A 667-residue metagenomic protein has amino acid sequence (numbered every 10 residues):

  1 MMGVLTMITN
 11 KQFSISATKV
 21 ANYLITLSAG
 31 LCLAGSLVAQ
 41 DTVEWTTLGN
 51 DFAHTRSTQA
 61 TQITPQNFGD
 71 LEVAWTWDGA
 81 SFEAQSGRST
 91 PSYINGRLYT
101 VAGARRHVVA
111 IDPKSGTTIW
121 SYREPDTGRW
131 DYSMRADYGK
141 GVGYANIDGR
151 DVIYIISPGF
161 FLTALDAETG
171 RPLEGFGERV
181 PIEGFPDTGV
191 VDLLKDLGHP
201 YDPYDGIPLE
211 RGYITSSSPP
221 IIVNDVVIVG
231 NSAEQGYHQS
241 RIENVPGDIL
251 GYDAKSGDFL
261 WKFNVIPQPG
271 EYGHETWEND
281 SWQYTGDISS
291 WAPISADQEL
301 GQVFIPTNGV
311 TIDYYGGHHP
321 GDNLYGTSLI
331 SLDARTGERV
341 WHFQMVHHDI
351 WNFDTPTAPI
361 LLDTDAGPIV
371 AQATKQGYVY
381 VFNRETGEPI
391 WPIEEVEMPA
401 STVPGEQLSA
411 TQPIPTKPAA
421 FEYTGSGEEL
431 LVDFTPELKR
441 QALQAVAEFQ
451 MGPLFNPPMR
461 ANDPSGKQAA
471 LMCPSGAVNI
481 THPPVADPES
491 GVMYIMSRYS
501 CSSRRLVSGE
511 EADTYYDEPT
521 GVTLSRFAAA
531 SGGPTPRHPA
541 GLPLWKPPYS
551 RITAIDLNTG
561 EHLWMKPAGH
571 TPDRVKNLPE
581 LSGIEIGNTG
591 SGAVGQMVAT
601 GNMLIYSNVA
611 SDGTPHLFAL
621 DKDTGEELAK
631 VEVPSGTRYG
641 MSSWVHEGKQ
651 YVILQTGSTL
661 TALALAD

Functional and structural regions predicted by a protein language model:
M1-A21: N-terminal secretory signal peptides that target proteins for export/translocation
K19-S36: Bacterial N-terminal signal peptides
Q40-A80: Mature N-terminal segment immediately following signal peptide/propeptide cleavage in secreted/periplasmic
E44-G49, A84-H107, S133-F161, G212-R241 (+11 more regions): Repeat-blade elements of multi-bladed beta-propeller folds
F52-T58, S81-S86, V108-V109, D313-Y314 (+1 more regions): Short, solvent-exposed loop/turn elements at domain surfaces
T55-I63, F160-F161, G321, P539-P547: Short aromatic-glycine motifs in intrinsically disordered, low-complexity regions
Q66-A80, V108-Y132, D148, L162-E210 (+9 more regions): Extracytoplasmic/lumenal domain signature
Q412, T416-S500, R551-A554: Long, low-complexity segments enriched in small/aliphatic residues
